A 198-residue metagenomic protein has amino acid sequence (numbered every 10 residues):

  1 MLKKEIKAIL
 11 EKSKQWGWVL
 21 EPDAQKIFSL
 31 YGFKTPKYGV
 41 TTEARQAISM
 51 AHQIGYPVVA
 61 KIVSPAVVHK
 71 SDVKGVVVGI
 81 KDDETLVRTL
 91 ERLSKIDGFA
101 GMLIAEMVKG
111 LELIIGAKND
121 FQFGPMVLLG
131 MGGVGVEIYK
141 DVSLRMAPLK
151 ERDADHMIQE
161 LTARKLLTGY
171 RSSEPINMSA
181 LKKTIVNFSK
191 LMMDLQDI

Functional and structural regions predicted by a protein language model:
M1-I198: ATP-dependent carboxylate/acyl-activation modules
